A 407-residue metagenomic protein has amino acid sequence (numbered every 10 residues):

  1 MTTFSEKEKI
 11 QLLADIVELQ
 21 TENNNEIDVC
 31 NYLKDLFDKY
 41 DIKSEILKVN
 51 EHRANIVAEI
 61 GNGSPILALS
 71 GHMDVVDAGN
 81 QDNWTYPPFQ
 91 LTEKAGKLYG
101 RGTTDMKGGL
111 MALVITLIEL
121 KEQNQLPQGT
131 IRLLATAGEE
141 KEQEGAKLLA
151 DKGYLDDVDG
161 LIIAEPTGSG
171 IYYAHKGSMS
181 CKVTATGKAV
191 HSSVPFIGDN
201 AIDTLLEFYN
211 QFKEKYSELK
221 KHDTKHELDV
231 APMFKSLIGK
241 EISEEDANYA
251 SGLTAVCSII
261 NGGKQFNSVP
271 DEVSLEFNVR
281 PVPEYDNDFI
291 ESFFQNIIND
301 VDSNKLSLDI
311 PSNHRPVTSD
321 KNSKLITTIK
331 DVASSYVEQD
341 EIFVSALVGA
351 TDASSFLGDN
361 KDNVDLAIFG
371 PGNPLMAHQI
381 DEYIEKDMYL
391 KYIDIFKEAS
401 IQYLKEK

Functional and structural regions predicted by a protein language model:
M1-G79, E272-E276, I290-E291, K386-L390: N-terminal helical capping/dimerization or prosegment-like subdomains of hydrolases acting on amide or phosphate bonds
L12-L19, Y32-Y40, E119, T204-E218 (+7 more regions): Generic non-transmembrane alpha-helical segments
I66-R132, K386-D387: Active-site metal-coordination/substrate-binding segment of hydrolases, especially metallo-dependent peptidases
A78-E93, D157, Y173-T184, A367: Acidic-glycine-rich active-site phosphate/pyrophosphate-binding loop
M106-S180, G239, A247-N248, K407: Acidic/histidine-rich catalytic neighborhood of metal-dependent amide-processing enzymes
R132-L134, E139, K182, D199-K215 (+1 more regions): Structural helix-boundary/capping segments
K152-D300: Midchain, well-structured core segments that form catalytic/ion-binding scaffolds
K220-S251, V256, S307-K407: An extended, acidic, His-containing surface patch that forms the Zn2+-binding/catalytic region of metallohydrolases
